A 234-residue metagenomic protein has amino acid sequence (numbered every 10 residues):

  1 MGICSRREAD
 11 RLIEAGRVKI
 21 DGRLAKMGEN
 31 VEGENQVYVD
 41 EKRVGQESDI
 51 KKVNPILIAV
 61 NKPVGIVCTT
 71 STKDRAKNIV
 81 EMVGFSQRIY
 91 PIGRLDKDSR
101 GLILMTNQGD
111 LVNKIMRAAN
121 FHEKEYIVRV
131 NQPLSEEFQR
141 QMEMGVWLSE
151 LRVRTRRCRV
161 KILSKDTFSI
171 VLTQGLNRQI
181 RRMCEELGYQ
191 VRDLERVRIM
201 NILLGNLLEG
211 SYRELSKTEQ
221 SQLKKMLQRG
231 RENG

Functional and structural regions predicted by a protein language model:
M1-G234: Basic, flexible Lys/Arg- and Gly-enriched helix-loop patches that mediate nucleic-acid binding at interfaces with rRNA
